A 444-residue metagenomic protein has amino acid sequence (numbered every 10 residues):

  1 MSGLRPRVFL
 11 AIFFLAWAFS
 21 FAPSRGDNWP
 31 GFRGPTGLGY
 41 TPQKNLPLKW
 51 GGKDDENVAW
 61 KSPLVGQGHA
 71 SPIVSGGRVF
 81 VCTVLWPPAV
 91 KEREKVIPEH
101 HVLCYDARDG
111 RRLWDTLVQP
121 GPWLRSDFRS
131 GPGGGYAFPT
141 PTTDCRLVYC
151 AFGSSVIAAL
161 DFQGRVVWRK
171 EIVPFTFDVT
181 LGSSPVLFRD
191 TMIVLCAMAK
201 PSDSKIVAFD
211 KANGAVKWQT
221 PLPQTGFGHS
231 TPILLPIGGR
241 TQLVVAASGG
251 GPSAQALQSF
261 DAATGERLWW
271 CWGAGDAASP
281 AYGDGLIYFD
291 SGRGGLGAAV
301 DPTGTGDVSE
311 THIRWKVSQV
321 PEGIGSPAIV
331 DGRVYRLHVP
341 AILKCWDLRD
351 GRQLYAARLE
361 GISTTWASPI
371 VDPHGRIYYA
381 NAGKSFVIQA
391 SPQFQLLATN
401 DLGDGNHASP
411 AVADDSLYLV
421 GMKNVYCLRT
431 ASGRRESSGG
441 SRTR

Functional and structural regions predicted by a protein language model:
M1-A11: Bacterial N-terminal signal peptides that target proteins for export
F9-S20: Bacterial N-terminal signal peptides
P23-R444: Noncatalytic, solvent-exposed loop/strand surfaces of beta-propeller-type extracellular/periplasmic domains
